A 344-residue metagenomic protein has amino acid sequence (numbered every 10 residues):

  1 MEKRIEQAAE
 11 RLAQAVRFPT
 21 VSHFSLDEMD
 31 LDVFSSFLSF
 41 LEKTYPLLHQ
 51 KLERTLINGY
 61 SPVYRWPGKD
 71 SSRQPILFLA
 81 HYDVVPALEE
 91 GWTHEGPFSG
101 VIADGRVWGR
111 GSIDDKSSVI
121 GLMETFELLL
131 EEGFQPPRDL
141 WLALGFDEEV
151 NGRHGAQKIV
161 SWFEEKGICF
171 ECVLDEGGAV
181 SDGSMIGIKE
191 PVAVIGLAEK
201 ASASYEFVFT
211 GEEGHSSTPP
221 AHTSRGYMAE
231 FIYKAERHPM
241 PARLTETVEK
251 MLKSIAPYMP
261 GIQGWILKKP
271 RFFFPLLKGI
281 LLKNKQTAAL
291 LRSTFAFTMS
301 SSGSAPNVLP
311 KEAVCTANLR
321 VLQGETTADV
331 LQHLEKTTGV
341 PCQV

Functional and structural regions predicted by a protein language model:
M1-E89, E312: N-terminal helical capping/dimerization or prosegment-like subdomains of hydrolases acting on amide or phosphate bonds
A13, R17-V21, E42, P46 (+4 more regions): Sec-exported extracytoplasmic/periplasmic mature domains
R73-W141: Active-site metal-coordination/substrate-binding segment of hydrolases, especially metallo-dependent peptidases
Y82-V84, R106, L144-G152, E176-S181 (+1 more regions): Acidic, glycine-rich active-site loops and adjacent beta-strand->loop/helix elements that engage anionic groups
R110-S117, D147-N151, V194-I195, P219: Alpha-helix capping and helix-loop boundary segments enriched in small/acidic/polar residues
S118-G133, R153-S161, S224-Y227, K234: Active-site-proximal alpha-helical scaffold in enzymes
F163-K166, E171-C172, A179-E190, I195-S204 (+3 more regions): Acidic-enriched catalytic cores of C-N bond-cleaving enzymes acting on peptides and small amides
